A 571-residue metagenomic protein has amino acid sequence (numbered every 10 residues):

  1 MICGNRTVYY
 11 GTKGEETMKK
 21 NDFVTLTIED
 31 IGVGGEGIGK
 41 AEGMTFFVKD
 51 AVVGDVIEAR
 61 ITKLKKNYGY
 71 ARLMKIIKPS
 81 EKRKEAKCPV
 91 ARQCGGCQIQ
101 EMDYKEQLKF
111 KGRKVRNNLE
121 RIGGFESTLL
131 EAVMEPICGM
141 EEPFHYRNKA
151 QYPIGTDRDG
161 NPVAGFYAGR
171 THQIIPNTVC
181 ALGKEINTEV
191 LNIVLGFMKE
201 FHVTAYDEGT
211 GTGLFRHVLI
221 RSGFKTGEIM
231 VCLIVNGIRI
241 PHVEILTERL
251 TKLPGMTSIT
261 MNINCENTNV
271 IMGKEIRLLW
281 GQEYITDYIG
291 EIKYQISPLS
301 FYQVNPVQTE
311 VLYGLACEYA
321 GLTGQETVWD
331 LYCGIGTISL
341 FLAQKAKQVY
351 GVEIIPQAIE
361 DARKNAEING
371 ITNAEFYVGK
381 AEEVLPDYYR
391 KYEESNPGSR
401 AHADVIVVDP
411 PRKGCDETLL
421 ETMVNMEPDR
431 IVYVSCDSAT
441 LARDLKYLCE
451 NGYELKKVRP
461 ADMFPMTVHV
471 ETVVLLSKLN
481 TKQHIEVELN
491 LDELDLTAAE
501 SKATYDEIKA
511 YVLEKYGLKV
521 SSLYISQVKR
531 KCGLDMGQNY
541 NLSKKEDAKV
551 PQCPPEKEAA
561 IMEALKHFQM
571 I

Functional and structural regions predicted by a protein language model:
I2-F23, V33, I238-T497, Y505-D506: Rossmann-like S-adenosyl-L-methionine
G4, Y10-V90, E375, E383: Terminal RNA-binding accessory module
M74-A86, R92-A205: Extended interfacial segments that mediate partner engagement and assembly in macromolecular machines
I174-R216, G237-I263: Internal alpha/beta scaffold segment
L219-G223, E228-R239: Carbohydrate-binding surface patches
K502, V550-I571: Phospho-regulated, low-complexity intrinsically disordered regions of nuclear gene-regulatory and chromatin-associated
T504-Y516, S526-C532: DNA-recognition alpha helix
M536-E546: Short Lys/Arg-enriched helix C-cap and helix-to-coil transition segments that create basic nucleic-acid-contact patches
